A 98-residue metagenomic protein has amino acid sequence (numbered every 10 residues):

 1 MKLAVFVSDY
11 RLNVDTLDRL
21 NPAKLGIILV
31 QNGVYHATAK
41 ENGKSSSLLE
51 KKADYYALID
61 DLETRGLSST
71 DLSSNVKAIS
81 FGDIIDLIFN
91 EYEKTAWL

Functional and structural regions predicted by a protein language model:
M1-A4: Extreme N-terminal starter segment of soluble prokaryotic enzymes
F6-I27: Histidine-anchored nucleotide/phosphate-binding helix
R11-N13, G33-H36, T64: Short acidic, S/G/P-rich loop/turn micro-motifs used as interaction or catalytic elements
R19-A23, S46-K52: Short, conserved loop/helix-junction motifs that constitute active-site signature segments in enzyme catalytic cores
L25-Q31, A53-D61: Short internal beta-strands
G33-E50: N-terminal beta-loop-helix "entrance" segment that forms/cooperates in small-molecule cofactor or anionic ligand
T38-K40, R65-S69: Glycine-rich, charge-decorated loop segments at or immediately adjacent to ligand/cofactor-binding or catalytic sites
S69-L98: C-terminal structural segments of small proteins and small subunits
